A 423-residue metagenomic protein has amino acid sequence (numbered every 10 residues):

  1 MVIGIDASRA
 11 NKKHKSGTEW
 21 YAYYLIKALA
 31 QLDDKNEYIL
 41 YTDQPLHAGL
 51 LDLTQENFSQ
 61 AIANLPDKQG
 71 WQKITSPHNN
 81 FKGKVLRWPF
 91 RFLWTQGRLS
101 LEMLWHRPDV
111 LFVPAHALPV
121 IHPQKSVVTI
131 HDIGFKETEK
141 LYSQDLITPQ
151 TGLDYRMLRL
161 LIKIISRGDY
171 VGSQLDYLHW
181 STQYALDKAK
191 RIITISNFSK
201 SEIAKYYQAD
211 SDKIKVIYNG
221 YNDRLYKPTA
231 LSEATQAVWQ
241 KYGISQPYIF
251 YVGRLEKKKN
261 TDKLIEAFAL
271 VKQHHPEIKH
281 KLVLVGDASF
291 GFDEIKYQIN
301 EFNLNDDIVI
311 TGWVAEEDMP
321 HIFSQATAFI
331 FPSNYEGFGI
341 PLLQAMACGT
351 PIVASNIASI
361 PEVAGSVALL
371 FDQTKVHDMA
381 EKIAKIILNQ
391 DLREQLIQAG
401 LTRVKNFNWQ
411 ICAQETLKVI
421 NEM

Functional and structural regions predicted by a protein language model:
M1-M423: Carbohydrate transferase catalytic cores enriched for Leloir-type hexosyltransferases
